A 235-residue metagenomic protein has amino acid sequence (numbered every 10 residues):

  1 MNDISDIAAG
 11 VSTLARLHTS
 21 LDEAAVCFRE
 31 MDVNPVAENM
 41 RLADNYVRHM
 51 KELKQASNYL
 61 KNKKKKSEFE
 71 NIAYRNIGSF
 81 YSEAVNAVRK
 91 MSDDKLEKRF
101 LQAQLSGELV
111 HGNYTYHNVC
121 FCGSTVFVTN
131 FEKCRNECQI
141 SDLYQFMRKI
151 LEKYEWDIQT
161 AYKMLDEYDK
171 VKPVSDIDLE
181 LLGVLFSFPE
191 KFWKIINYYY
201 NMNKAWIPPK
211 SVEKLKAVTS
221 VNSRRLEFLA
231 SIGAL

Functional and structural regions predicted by a protein language model:
M1-N2, T19-E23, E52-K63, F146 (+1 more regions): A glycine-centered beta->alpha junction motif in the catalytic cores of kinase/phosphotransferase enzymes
M1-V36: ATP-binding pocket architecture of kinase catalytic cores
A15-H18, K65-S67, F80-Y81, F100 (+3 more regions): Gram-positive cell-envelope targeting signals
R29-L109: ATP-dependent phospho-/nucleotidyl transfer catalytic cores
R89-Q139: Active-site acidic catalytic loop and adjacent metal/ATP-binding pocket of ATP-dependent phosphoryl transfer enzymes
I140-P173, F186-W206: Active-site activation/catalytic loop segments of kinase-like enzymes and analogous catalytic loops in related
W193-L235: ATP/Mg2+ or Mg2+-diphosphate-binding catalytic cores that bind nucleotide phosphates or diphosphates via glycine-rich
